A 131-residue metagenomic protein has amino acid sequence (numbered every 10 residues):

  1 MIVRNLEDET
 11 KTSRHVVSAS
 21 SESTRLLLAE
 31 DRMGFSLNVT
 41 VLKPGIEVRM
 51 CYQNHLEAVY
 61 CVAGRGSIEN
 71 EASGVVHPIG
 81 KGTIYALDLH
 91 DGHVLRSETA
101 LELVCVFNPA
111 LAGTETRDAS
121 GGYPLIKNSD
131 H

Functional and structural regions predicted by a protein language model:
M1-G34, S120-H131: A short, N-terminal "cap"/entry segment at the start of jelly-roll beta-barrel domains of the cupin/DSBH fold
V3, E98-H131: Double-stranded beta-helix
S21-E22, S36-Q53: Conserved short histidine dyad/triad with adjacent acidic residue
V41-L42, Q53-I68, V106: Short, conserved beta-strand element in jelly-roll/cupin
V62-A63, G80, T99: A cytosolic small-molecule/anion-sensing beta-strand core signal
R65-S67, G92, A100-E102: Structural motif
S73-H90: Short acidic-glycine-tyrosine-enriched beta hairpin
